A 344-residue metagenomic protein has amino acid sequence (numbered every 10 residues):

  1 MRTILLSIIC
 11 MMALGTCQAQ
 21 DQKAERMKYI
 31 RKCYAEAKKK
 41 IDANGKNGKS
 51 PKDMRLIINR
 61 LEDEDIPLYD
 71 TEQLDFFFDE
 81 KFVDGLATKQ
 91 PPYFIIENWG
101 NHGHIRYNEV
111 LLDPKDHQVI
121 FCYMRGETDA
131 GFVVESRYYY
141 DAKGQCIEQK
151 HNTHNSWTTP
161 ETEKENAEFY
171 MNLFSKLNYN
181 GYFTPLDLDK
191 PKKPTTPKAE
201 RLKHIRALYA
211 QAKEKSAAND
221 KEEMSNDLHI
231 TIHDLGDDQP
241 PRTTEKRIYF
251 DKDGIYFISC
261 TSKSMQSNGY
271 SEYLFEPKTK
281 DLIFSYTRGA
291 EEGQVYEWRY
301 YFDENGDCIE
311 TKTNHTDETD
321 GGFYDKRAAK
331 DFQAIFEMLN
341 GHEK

Functional and structural regions predicted by a protein language model:
T3-G15: Sec-dependent N-terminal signal peptides
D21-Q73, G131-P240, Q294-K344: Long terminal segments
N44-Y107, L111-L112, K213-Y270, L274: Surface-exposed acidic loop/strand-edge motifs in secreted or periplasmic proteins that form small linear binding
I96-G100, Y123-G126, K150-N152, S259-K263 (+2 more regions): Beta-turn initiation residues at beta-strand->coil junctions
H104, H117-I120, Q145-E148, Y256 (+3 more regions): Short loop/beta submotifs within extracellular cysteine-rich repeat domains
E109-P114, E135-A142, R247-Y249, Y273-P277 (+1 more regions): Aromatic-rich beta-strand edge motifs centered on tyrosine
C122-S136, S285-G289, G293-Y296: Acidic, glycine-rich flexible loop segments
